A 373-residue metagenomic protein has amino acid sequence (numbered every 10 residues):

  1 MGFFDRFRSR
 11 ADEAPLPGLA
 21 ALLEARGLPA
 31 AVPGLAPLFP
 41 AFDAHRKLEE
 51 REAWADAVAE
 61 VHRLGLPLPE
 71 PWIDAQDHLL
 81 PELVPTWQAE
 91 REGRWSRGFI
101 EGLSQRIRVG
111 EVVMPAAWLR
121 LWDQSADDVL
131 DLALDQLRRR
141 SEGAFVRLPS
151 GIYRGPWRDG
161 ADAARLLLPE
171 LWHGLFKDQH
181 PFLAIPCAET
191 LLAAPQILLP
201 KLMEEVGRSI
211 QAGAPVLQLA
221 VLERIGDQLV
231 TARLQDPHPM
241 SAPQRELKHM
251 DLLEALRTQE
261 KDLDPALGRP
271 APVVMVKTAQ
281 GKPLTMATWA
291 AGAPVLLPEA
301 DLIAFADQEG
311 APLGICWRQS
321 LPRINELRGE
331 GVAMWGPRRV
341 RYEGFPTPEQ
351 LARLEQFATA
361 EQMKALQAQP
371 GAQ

Functional and structural regions predicted by a protein language model:
M1-R10: Short acidic, low-complexity intrinsically disordered linear motifs used for protein-protein interactions
A11-L137: Extended, low-hydrophobicity segments enriched in charged/polar residues
L16, A126, L130, R165 (+3 more regions): Generic alpha-helical secondary structure
A25, E50, A164-H173, L199-E204: Polar helix-capping/helix-linker motif
V112-H180: Surface-exposed, low-hydrophobicity interaction/linker segments
A184-I185: Long, hydrophobic alpha/beta structural blocks
E189-P195: Short cationic amphipathic helices and targeting signals
I197-Q373: C-terminal structured domains
